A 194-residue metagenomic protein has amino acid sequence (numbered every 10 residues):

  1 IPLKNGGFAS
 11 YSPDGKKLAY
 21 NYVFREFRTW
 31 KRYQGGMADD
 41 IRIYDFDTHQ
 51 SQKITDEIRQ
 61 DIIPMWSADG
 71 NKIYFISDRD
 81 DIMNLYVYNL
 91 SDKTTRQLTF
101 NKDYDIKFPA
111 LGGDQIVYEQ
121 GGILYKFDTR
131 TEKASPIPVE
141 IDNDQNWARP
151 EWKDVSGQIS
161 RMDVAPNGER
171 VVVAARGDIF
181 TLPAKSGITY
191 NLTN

Functional and structural regions predicted by a protein language model:
I1-R42, F46-I62, N71-Y86, D92 (+7 more regions): A flexible loop/linker signature enriched in serine peptidases of the S9 family
N21, A110-L111, Q158-M162: Repeat-blade elements of multi-bladed beta-propeller folds
S156-P166, L192: Asp/Glu-centered strand-loop micro-motifs enriched in Gly/Pro and often flanked by an aromatic residue
